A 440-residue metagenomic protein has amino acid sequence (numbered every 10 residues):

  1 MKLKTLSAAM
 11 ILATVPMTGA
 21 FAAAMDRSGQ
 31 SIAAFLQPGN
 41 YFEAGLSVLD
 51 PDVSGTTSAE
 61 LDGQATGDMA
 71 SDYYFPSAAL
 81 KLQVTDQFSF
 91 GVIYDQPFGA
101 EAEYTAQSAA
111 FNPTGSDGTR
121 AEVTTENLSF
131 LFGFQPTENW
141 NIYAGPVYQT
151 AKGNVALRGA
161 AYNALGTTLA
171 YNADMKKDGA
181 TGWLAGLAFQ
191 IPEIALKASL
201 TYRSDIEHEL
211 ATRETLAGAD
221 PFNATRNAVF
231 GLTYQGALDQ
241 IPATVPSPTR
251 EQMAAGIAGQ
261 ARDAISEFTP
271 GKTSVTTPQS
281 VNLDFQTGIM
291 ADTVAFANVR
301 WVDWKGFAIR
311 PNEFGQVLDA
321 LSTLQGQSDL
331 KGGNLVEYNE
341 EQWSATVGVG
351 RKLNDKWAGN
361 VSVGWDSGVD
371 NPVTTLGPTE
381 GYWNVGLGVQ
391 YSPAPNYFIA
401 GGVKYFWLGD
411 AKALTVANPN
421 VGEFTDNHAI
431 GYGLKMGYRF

Functional and structural regions predicted by a protein language model:
K2-T105, A109: N-terminal, post-signal peptide beta-strand-biased segments of exported outer-membrane/organellar beta-barrel and other
M25, G55-T57, L61, F75 (+1 more regions): Outer-membrane beta-barrel porins/channels
